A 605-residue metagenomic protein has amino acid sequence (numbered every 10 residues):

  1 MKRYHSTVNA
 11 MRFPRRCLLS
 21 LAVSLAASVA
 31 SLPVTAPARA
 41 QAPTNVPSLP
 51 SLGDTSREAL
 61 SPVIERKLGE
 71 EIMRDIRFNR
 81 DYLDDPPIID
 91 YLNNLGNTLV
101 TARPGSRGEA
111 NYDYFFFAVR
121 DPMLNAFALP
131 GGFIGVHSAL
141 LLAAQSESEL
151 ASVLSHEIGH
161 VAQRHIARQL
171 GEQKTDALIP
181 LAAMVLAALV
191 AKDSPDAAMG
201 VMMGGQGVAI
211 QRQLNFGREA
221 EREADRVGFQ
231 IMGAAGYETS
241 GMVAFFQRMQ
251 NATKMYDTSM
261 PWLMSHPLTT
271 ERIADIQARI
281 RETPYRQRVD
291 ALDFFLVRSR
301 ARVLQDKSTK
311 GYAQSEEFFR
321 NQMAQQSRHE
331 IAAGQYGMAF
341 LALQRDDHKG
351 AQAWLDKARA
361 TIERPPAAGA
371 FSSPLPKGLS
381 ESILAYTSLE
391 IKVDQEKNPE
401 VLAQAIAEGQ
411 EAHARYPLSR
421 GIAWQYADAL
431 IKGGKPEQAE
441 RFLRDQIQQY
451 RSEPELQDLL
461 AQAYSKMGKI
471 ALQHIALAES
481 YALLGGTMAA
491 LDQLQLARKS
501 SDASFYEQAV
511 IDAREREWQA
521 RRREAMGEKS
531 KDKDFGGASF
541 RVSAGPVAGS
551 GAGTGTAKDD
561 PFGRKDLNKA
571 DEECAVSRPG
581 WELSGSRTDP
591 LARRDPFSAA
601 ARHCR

Functional and structural regions predicted by a protein language model:
K2-L21, L25-N125, I210, K254 (+8 more regions): Hydrophobic or amphipathic, alpha-helical segments that drive membrane association/targeting
Q41, L52-T55, A59, Y82 (+5 more regions): Extracytoplasmic and endomembrane cell-envelope/extracellular-matrix remodeling and assembly machinery
N79-D90, A102-F116, I166, L170-K174 (+2 more regions): Surface-exposed patches in mature extracellular/periplasmic domains of secreted proteins
I134, A143, V161, T283 (+6 more regions): TPR/TPR-like alpha-solenoid repeats
G135-S152, E219: Short pre-active-site segment immediately N-terminal to the catalytic Zn-binding motif
V136, S152-H160, R164, A224: Active-site recognition of the HExxH zinc-binding catalytic motif
S148, I158-T175: Catalytic Zn2+-binding segment of zinc metalloproteases
L178-D193, G200-V208: Membrane-active amphipathic alpha-helices enriched in small hydrophobic residues
